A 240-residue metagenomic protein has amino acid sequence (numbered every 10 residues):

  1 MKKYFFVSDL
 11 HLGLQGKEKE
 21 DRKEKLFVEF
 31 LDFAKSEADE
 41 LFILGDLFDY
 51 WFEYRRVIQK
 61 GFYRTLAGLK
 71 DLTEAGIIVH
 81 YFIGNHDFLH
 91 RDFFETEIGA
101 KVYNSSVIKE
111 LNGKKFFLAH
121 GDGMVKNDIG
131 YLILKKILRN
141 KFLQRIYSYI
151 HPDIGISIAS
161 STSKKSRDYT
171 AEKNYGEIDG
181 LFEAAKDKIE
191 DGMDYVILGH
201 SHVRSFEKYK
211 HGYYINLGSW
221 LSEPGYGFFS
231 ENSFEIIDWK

Functional and structural regions predicted by a protein language model:
K2-K3, V7, L12-L111: Core catalytic region of metal-dependent phosphoesterases/phosphodiesterases, especially metallo-beta-lactamase-like
K3-H11, K115-D122, Y213-G218: Active-site-proximal beta-strand elements of phosphoester/diester hydrolases
G13-Q15, D49-F52, F82-D92, M124-K126 (+2 more regions): Active-site environment of divalent metal-dependent phosphoester hydrolases
K19, R55-R56, F93-E95, G130-Y131 (+2 more regions): Short amphipathic alpha-helical segments
H80, D87-D191: Conserved catalytic scaffold of divalent metal-dependent phosphoesterases
K109-N112, K208-K240: Binuclear metal-dependent phosphoesterase catalytic core
D168-G218, F228-S230: Extended, basic/helix-rich recognition subdomains
